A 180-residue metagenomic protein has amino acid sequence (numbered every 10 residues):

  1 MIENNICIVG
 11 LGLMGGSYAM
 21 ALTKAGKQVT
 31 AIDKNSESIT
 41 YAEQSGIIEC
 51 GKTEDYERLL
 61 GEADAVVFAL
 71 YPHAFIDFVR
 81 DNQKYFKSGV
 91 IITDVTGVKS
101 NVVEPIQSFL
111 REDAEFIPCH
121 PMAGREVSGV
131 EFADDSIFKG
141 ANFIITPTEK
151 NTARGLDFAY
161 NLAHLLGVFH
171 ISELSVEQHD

Functional and structural regions predicted by a protein language model:
M1-R58: NAD(P)+-binding Rossmann beta1-loop-alpha1 motif at the extreme N-terminus of oxidoreductases
I2-N5, G89, G140: Phosphate-coordination loops involved in phosphoryl transfer and adenosine-cofactor binding
C7-I8, F68, I145: Hydrophobic Val/Ile/Leu positions in short beta-strands of Rossmann-like dinucleotide-binding domains
K34, L70, V95: Short beta->alpha hinge that forms the Motif I/post-I loop of the SAM-binding pocket
S36-E37, G97, K150: Helix N-cap at the beta1-alpha1 junction of Rossmann-like dinucleotide-binding domains, i.e., the first residues
Y56-F86, V90-I91: Rossmann-like NAD(P)-binding element
R80-V130: Rossmann-like NAD(P)(H) cofactor-binding subdomain of soluble oxidoreductases
I137-D180: Internal alpha-helical scaffold of NAD(P)-dependent oxidoreductase catalytic cores
